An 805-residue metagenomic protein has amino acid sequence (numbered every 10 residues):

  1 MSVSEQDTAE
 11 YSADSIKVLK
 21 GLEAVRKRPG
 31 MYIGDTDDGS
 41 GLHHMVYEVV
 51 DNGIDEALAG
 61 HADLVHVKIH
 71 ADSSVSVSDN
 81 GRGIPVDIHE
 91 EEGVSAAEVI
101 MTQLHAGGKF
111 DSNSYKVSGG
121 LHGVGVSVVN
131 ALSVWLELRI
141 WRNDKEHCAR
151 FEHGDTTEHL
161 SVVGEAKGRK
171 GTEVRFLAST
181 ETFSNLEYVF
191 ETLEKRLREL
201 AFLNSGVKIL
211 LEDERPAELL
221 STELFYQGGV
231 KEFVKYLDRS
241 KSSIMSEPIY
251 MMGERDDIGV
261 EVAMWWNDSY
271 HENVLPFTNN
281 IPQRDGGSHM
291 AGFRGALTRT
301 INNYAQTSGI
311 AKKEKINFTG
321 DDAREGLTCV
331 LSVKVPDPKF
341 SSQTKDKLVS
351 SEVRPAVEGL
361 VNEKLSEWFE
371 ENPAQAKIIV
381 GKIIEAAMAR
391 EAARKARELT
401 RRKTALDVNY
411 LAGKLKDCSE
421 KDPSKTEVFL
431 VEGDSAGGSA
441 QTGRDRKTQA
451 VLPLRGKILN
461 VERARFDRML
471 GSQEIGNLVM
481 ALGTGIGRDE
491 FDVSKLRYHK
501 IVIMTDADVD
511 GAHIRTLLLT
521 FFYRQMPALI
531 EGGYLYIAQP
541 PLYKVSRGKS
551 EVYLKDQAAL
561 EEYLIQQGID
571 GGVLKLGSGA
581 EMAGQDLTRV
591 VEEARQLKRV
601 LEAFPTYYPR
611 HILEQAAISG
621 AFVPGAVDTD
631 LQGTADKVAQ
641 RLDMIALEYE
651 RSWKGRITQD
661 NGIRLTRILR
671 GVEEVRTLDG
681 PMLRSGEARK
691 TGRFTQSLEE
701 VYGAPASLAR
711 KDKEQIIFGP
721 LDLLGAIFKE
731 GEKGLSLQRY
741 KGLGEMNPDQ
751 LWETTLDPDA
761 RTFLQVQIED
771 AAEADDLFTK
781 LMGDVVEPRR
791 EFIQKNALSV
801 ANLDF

Functional and structural regions predicted by a protein language model:
M1-F805: Conserved phosphate-chemistry cores used by DNA topoisomerases
